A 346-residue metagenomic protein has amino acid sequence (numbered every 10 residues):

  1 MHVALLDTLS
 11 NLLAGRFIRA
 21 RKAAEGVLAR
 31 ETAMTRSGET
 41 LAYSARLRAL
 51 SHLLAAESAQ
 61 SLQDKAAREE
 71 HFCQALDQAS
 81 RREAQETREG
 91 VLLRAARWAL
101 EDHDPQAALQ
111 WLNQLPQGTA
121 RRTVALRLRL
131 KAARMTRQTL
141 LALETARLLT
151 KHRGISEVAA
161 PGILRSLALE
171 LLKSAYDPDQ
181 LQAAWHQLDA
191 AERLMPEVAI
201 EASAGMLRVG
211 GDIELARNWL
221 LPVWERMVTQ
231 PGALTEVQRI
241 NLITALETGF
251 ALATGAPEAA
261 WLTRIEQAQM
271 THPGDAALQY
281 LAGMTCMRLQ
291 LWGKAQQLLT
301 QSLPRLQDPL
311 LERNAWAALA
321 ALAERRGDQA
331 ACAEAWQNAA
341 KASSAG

Functional and structural regions predicted by a protein language model:
M1-A107: Membrane-proximal, non-transmembrane interface segments of integral membrane proteins
A4, A45, H52, L92 (+6 more regions): TPR repeat positional signature
D7, R48, A55, A95 (+6 more regions): Structural register within alpha-helical repeat arrays
N11, H52, A59, A99 (+6 more regions): Residue at a conserved register position within TPR or TPR-like alpha-solenoid repeats
A14, L62-Q63, D102, T136 (+5 more regions): Structural motif corresponding to the intra-repeat A-B loop/turn of tetratricopeptide repeats
R21-E25, A66-Q78, P105-P116, T139-H152 (+5 more regions): Alpha-helical repeat scaffolds
E31-A45, Q78-Q85, G154-V158, H186-E192 (+3 more regions): Flexible helix-coil transition and linker loops at the boundaries of alpha-helical arrays
Q63, R88-L100, G232-D308: Alpha-helical adaptor scaffolds
